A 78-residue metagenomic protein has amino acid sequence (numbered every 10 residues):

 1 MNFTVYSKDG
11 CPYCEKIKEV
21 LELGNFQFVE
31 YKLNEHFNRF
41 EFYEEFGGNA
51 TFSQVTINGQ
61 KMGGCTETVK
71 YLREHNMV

Functional and structural regions predicted by a protein language model:
M1-Q27: Local sequence-structure signature of Cys/Sec-based thiol-disulfide redox active-site neighborhoods
N2, Y43-E44, Y71-E74: C-terminal alpha-helical interaction module
P12, F37, G63: Short alpha-helical
E15, F40, K70: Alpha-helical elements of the RecA-like P-loop NTPase motor core of helicases
K18, F28-E30, E41, V55: Charged, surface-exposed interaction regions in soluble eukaryotic proteins
K32-N49: Thioredoxin-like thiol-disulfide oxidoreductase module
F46-T56, C65-T66: Structural micro-motif
I57-V78: Non-catalytic, surface beta->alpha helical segment in thiol-disulfide oxidoreductase systems
